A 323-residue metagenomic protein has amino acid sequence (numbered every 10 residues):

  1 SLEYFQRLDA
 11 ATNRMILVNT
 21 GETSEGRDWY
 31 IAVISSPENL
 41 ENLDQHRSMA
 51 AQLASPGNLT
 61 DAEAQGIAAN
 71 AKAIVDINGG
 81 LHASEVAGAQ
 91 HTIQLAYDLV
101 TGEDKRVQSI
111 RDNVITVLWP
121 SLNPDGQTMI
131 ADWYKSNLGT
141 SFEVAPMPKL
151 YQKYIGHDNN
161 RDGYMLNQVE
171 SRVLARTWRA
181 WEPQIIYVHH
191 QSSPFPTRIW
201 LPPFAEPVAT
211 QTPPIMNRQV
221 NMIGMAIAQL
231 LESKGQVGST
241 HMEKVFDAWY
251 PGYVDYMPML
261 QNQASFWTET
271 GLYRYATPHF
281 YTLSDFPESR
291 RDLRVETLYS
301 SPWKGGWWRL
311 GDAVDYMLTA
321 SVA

Functional and structural regions predicted by a protein language model:
S1-A323: Structured catalytic-domain cores with a bias toward divalent-metal coordination
